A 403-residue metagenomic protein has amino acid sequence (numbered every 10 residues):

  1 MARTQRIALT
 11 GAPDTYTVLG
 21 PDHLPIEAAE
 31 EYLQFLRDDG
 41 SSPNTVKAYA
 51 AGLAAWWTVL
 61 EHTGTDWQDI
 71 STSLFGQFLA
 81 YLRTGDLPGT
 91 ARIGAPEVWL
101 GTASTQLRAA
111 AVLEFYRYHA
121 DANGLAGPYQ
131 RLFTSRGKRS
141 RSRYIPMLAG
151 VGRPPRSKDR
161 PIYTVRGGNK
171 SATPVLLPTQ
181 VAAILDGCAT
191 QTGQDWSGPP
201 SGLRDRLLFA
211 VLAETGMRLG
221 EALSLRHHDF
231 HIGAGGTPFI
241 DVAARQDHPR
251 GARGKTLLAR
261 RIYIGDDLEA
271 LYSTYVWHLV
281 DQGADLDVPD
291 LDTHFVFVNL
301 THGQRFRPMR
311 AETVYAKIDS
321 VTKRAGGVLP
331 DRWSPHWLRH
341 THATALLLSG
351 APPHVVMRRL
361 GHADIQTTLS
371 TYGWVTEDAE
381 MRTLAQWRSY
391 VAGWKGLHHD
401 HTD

Functional and structural regions predicted by a protein language model:
A2-Q5, A259, W387-D403: C-terminal secondary-structure termini that scaffold catalytic or DNA-interacting sites
A29-N44, A54-G150, Q191-W196: N-terminal core-binding DNA-recognition domain of tyrosine recombinases/integrases
D121-A126, L212-T237, H354: Short, charged phosphate-coordinating catalytic segments
K170, R250-T274, H294-I318: C-terminal catalytic core of Y-nucleophile DNA break-rejoin enzymes
P178-T179, A183-L219: Basic, Lys/Arg- and aromatic-enriched nucleic-acid-binding interface segment
A189, S224-A270, V280, D285: Conserved tyrosine-mediated DNA breakage-rejoining catalytic core shared by Y-recombinases
G193-W196, T215, Y315-R358, H362 (+1 more regions): Short, basic (Lys/Arg/His-rich) helix/loop patches that form interaction surfaces in the mid-to-C-terminal regions
L360-Q386: Catalytic-site neighborhood detector that most strongly recognizes the C-terminal catalytic loop/helix of tyrosine
